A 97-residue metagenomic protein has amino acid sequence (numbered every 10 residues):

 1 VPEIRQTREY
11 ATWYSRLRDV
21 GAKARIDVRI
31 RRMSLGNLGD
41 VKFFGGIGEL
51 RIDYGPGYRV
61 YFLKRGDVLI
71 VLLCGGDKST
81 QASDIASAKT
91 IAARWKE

Functional and structural regions predicted by a protein language model:
V1-G57, R65-I70, D77-E97: Basic, Lys/Arg-enriched alpha-helical interface segments
